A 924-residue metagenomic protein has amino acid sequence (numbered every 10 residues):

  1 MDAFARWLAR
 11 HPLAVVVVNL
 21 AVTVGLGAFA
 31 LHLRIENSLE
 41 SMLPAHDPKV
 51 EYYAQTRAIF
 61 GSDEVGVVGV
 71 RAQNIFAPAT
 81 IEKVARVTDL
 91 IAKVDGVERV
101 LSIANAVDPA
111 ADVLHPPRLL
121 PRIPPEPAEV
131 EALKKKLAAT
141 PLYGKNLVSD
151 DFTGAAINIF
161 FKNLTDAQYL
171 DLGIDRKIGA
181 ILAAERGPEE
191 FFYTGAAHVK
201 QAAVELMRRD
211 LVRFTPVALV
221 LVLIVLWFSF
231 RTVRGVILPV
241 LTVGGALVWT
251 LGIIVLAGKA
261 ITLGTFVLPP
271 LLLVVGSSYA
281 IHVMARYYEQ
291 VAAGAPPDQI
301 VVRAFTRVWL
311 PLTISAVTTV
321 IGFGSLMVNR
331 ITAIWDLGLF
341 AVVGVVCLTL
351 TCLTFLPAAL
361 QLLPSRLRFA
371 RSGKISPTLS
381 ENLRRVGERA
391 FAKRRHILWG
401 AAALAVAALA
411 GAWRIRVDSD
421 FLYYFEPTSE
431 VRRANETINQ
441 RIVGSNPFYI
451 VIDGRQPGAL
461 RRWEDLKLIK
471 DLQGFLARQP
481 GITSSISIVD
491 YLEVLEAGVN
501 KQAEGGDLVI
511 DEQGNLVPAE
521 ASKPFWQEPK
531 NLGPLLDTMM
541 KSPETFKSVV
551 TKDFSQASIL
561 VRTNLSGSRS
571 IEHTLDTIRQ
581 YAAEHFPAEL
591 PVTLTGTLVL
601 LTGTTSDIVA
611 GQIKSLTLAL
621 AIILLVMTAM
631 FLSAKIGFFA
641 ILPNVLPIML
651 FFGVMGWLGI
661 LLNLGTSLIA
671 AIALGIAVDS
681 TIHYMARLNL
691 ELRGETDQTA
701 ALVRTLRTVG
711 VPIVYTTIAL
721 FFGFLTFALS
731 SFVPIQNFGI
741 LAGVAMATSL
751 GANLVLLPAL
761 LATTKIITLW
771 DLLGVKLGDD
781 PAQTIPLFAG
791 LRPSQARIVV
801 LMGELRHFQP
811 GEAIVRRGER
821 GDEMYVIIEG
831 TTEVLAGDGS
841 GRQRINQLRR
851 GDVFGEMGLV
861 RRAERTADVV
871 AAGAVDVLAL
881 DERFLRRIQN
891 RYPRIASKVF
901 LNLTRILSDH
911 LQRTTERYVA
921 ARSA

Functional and structural regions predicted by a protein language model:
M1-N37, A358-L362, R366, S372-D420 (+3 more regions): Signature of alpha-helical transmembrane segments and their immediate interfacial
V15, A30-I75, I81, P127-V148 (+6 more regions): Solvent-exposed, non-transmembrane loop/terminal regulatory segments of multi-pass membrane proteins
A54, A58, G96, P124-T232 (+2 more regions): Extracytoplasmic
R209-I261, V328-T332, K614-G659, L729: Interfacial segments of transmembrane alpha-helices in multi-pass membrane proteins
V225, I254, T313-F355, L624-T628 (+2 more regions): Hydrophobic, glycine/alanine-rich multi-pass transmembrane helices and their short helix-loop junctions in large
V240, Y279, A292-N329, I641 (+2 more regions): Pore- and gate-forming transmembrane helices of large, multi-pass membrane proteins
Q783-E856, A867: Regulatory nucleotide-sensing modules
I845-L901: Cyclic-nucleotide recognition modules
